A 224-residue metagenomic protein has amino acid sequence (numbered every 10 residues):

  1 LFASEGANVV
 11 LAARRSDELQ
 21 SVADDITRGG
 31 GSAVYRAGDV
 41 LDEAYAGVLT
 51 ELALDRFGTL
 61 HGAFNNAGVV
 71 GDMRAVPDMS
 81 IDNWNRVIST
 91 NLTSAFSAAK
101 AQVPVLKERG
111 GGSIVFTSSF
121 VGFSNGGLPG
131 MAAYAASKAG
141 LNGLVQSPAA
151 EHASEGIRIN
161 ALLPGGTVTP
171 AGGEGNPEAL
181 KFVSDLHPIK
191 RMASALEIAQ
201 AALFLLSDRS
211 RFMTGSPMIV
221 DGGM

Functional and structural regions predicted by a protein language model:
L1-V10: Canonical Rossmann dinucleotide-binding motif of NAD(H)/NADP(H)-dependent dehydrogenases/reductases, specifically
S16-D17, A37-L49, I81, L196-E197: The beta1-alpha1 cofactor-binding region of Rossmann-like NAD(H)/NADP(H)-dependent oxidoreductases
H61, P77-F96, G111, V115 (+2 more regions): Catalytic Tyr-X3-Lys loop
R74-V76, N83-N85, G172, V183: Substrate-binding pocket helix/loop in short-chain dehydrogenase/reductase
A99, S137, V145: Active-site helix of classical SDR
P104, A150-S154, R211: Alpha-helical segment proximal to the catalytic Tyr-Lys
S119: Residue(s) in the substrate-gating loop at a strand-loop-helix junction that position the organic substrate next
R158, R191-V220: C-terminal substrate-recognition "lid" of short-chain dehydrogenase/reductases
